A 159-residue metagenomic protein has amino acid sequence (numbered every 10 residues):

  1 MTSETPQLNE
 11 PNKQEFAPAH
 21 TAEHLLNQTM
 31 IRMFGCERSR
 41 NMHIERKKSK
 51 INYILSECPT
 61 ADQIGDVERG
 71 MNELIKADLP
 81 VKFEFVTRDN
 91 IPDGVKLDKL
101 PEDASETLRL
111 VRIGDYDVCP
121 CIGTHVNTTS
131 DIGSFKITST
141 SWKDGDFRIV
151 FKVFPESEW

Functional and structural regions predicted by a protein language model:
M1-W159: Active-/binding-site microenvironments in catalytic and ligand-binding cores
